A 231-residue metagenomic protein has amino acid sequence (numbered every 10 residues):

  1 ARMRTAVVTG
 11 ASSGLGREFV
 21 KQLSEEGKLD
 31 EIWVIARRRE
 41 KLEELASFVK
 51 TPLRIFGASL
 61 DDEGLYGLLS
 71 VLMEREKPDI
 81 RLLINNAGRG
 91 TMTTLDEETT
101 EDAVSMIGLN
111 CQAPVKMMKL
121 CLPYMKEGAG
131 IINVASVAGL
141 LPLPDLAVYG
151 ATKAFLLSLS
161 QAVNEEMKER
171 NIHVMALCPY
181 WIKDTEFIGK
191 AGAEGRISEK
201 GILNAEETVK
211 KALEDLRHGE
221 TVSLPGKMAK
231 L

Functional and structural regions predicted by a protein language model:
S12-S13: Conserved glycine-rich cofactor-binding loop
K28-E44: Conserved glycine-rich Rossmann-like NAD(P)H-binding loop of the short-chain dehydrogenase/reductase
N86-T91: Conserved NAD(P)H cofactor-binding loop of Rossmann-fold oxidoreductase domains
T94-D96, D102-I107: Substrate-binding pocket helix/loop in short-chain dehydrogenase/reductase
M118, T152: Active-site helix of classical SDR
S136: Residue(s) in the substrate-gating loop at a strand-loop-helix junction that position the organic substrate next
A176, G195-K230: C-terminal helical subdomain
